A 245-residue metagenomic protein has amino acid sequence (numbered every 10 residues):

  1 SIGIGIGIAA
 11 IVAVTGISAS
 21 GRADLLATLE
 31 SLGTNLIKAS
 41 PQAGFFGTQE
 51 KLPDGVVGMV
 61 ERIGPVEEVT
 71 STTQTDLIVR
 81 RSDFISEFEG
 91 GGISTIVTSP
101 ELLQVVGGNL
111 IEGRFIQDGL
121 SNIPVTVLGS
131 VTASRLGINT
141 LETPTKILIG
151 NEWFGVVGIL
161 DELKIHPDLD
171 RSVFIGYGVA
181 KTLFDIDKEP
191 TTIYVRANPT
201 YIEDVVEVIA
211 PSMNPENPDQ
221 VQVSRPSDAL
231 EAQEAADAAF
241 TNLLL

Functional and structural regions predicted by a protein language model:
S1-S20: Short, strongly hydrophobic transmembrane alpha-helices
G16-S94, E101-Q104, E112, T182 (+3 more regions): Hydrophobic, regular-secondary-structure patches
D24-L25, V56, G176-V179, E189 (+2 more regions): Hydrophobic alpha-helical segments typical of transmembrane helices and their membrane-interface/capping positions
T34, Y177, P226: ATP/adenylate-binding site constellation spanning eukaryotic-like Ser/Thr protein kinases, ABC-transporter
E68-Q74, F115, D161, V195 (+1 more regions): Hydrophobic/anchoring residues in structured secondary elements
E101-F115, P124-P218: Mid-to-C-terminal secondary-structure elements that act as membrane-proximal/extracytoplasmic interface segments
V206-I209, N217-L245: Peri-transmembrane interface segments
